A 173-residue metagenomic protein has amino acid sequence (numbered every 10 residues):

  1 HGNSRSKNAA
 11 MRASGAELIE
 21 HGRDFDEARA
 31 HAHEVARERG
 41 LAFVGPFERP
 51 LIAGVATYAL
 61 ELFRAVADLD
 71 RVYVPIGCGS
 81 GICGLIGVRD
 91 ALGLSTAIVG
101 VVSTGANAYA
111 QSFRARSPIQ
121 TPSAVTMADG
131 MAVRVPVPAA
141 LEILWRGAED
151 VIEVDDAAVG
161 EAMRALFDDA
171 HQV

Functional and structural regions predicted by a protein language model:
H1, L18-E20, V35, G45 (+2 more regions): Glycine/small-residue-rich loop that forms an oxyanion/phosphate-binding "nest" at active or ligand-binding sites
H1-V35, V88, A108-T121, A140: Active-site-proximal loop->helix
G2-N3, R23-E27, F47-P50, I76-G77 (+2 more regions): Short beta->alpha linker loops
S14, L41-P46, A124: Short beta-strands and strand-loop turn motifs
S14-G15, R39, L94, G147: Short, structured coil segments at secondary-structure junctions
E20-H21, F43-P46, V74, G100-V101 (+2 more regions): General beta-strand structural signal in soluble alpha/beta enzymes
E48-G147: Glycine-rich phosphate/pyrophosphate-binding loop at beta-loop-alpha junctions
D68, V137-V173: Active-site-adjacent helical/loop segments in soluble small-molecule enzymes
